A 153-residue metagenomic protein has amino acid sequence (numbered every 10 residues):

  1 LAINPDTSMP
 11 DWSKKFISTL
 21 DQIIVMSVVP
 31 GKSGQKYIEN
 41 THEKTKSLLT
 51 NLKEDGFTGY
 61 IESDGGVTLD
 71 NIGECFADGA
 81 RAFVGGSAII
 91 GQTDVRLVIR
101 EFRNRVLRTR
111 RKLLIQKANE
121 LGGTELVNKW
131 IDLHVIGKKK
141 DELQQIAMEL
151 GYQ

Functional and structural regions predicted by a protein language model:
L1-T58: Conserved anion-binding
N4-P5, V67, T93-D94: Short beta->alpha linker loops
T7-S18, G66-F83: Catalytic cores of alpha/beta
I23, L48, D64, C75 (+2 more regions): Conserved, mostly hydrophobic/aromatic
I24-G34, D78-I99: Glycine-rich phosphate-binding active-site loops on the catalytic face of alpha/beta enzymes
K44-D55, I99-L107, R111: Surface-exposed amphipathic alpha-helices with a cationic face
R110-Q153: Basic helix-extension-helix modules of the SAP/HeH family
